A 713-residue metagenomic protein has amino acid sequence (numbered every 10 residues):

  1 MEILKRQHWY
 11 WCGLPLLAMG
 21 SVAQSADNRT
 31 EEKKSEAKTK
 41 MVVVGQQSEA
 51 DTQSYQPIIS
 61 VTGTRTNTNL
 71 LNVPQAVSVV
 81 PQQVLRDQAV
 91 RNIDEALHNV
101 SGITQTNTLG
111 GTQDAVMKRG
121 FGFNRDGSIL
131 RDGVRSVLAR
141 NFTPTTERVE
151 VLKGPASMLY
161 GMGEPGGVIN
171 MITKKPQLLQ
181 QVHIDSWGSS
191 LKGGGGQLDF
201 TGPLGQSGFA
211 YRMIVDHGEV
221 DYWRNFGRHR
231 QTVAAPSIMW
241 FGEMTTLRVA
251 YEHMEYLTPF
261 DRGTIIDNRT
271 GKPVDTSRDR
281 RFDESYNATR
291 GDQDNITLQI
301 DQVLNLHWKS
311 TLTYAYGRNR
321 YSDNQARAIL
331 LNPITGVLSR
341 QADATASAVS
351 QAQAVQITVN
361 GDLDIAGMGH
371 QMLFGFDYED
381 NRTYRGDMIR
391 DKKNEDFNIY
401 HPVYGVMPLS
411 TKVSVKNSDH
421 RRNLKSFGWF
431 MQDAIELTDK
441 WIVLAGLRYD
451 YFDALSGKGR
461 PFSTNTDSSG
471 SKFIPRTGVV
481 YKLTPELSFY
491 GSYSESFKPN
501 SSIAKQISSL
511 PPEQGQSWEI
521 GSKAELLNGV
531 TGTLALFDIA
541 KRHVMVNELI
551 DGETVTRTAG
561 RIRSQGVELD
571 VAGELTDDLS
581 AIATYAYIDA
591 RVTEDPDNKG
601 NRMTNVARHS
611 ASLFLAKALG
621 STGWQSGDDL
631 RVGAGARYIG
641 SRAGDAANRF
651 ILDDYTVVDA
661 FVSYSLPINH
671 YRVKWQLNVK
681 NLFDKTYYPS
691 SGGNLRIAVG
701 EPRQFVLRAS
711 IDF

Functional and structural regions predicted by a protein language model:
K38-L179, I520: Acidic, small-polar-rich N-terminal luminal/periplasmic segments of exported/outer-membrane proteins
T145-E147, M158-P236, W240-T246, D294 (+1 more regions): Outer-membrane beta-barrel translocator/receptor signature
G218-Y222, A235-V303, Y316-S350, K393-R422 (+2 more regions): Acidic/polar loop-and-plug regions of large Gram-negative outer-membrane beta-barrel proteins
A235, M239-F241, S350, G369-L373 (+4 more regions): Structural signature of Gram-negative outer-membrane beta-barrels, strongest in the C-terminal barrel of TonB-dependent
E255-K272, R382-Y384, D453, R476-E519 (+6 more regions): Surface-exposed extracellular loop regions of Gram-negative outer-membrane beta-barrel proteins, predominantly
D301-A315, N319-Q325, F489, P512-E574 (+2 more regions): Membrane-embedded beta-barrel scaffold of Gram-negative outer-membrane proteins
D538, T558-D645, T686, S710: Gram-negative outer-membrane beta-barrel transporters
A581, Q625-G627, R637-D645, Y664-F713: C-terminal beta-signal and adjacent terminal beta-strands/loops of Gram-negative outer-membrane beta-barrel proteins
